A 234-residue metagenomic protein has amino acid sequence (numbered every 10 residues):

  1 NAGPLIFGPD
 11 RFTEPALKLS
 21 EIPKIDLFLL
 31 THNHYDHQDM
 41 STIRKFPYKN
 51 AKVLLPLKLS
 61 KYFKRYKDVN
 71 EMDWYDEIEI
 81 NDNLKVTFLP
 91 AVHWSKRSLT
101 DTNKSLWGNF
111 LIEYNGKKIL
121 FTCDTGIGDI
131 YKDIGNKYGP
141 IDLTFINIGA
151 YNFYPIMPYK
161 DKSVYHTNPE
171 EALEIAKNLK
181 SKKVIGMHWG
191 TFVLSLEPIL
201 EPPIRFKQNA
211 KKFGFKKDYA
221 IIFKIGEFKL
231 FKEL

Functional and structural regions predicted by a protein language model:
N1-L30, S41-K45, K96-T100, G128-G139: Pre-active-site segment of Zn-dependent metallo-hydrolases
N1-P15, N103-C123: Conserved beta-strand hairpin/beta-sheet module of binuclear metal-dependent hydrolase folds, prominently
S20-P23, Y48, L84, S105 (+2 more regions): Structured loop/turn residues at beta-strand edges in well-structured enzyme cores
I25-D36, V184: Metallo-beta-lactamase
L27, K52, K58, G126-I222: Cap/insert and terminal regions of metallo-dependent hydrolase folds
H34-Q38, S60-Y62, D76-E79, W94-K96 (+4 more regions): Active-site environment of divalent metal-dependent phosphoester hydrolases
D39-Y48, L194-I204, E233: Metal-dependent catalytic neighborhoods of phosphoester/phosphodiester hydrolases
K52-K117, R205-L234: Metallo-beta-lactamase
